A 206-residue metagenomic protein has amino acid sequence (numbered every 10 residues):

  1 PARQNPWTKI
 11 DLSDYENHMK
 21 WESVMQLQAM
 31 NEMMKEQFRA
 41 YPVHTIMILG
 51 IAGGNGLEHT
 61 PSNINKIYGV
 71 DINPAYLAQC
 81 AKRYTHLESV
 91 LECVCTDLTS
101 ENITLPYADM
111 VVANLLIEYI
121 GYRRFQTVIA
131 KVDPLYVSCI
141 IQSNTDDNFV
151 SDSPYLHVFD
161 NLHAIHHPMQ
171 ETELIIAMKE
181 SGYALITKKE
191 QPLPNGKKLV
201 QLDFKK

Functional and structural regions predicted by a protein language model:
P1-M47, I51-I103, R123-T127, S138-K206: Class I (Rossmann-like) S-adenosyl-L-methionine-dependent methyltransferase catalytic domain, capturing the SAM-binding
R39, E118, A130-K131: Solvent-exposed polar/charged
E101-V111: A short acidic, Gly/Pro-enriched loop at the edge of an enzyme's catalytic core that lines a small-molecule cofactor
D109-R123: A short SAM/SAH-binding and catalytic strip from SAM-dependent methyltransferases
V132-S138: Short glycine-dipeptide loop
